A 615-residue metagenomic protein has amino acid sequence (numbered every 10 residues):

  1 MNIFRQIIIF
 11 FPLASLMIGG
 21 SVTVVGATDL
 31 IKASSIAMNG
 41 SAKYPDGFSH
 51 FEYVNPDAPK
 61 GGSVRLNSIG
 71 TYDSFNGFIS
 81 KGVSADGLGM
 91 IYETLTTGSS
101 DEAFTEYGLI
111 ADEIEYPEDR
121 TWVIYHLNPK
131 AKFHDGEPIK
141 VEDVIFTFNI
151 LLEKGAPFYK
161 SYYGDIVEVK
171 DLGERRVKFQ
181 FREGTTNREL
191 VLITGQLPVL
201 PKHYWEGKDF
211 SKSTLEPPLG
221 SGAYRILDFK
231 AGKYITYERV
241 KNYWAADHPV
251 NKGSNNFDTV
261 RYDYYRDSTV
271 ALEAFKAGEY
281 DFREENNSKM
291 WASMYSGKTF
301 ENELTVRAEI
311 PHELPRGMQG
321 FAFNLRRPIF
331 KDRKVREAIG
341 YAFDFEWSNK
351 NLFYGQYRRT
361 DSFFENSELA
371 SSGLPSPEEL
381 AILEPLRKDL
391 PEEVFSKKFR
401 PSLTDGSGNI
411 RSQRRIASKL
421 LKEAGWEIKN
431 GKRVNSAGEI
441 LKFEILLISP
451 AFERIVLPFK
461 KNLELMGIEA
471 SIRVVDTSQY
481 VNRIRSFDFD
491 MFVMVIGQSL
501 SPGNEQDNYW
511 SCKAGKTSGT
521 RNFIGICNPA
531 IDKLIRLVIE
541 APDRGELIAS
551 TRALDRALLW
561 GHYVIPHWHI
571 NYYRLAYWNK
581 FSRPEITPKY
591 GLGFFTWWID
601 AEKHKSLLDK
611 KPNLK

Functional and structural regions predicted by a protein language model:
T28-D119, N149, L219: N-terminal lobe/hinge region of extracytoplasmic solute-binding protein
V54, A58, S80-G87, E113-P157 (+6 more regions): Aromatic- and charge-enriched surface segment that lines or borders ligand/interaction sites
S68-G70, V83-D86, K230-I235, R239 (+5 more regions): Detector for C-terminal structural segments
T71, G89-F104, T194-R261, R266-V270 (+3 more regions): Gly/Pro-rich hinge or "lid" segments in bacterial periplasmic/extracellular proteins
I110-D112, H134, I139, Q180-L200 (+4 more regions): Aromatic-rich, solvent-exposed beta-strand/loop patch
H126, K160-E206, A223-K230, L374-L386: Surface-exposed binding/hinge segments that line and control ligand-binding clefts or catalytic entry sites
N128, K212, Y243-S296, E337 (+4 more regions): Ligand-site clamp/hinge motif
E168-K170, L227-E238, D263-R327, K334-A338 (+2 more regions): Extracellular/periplasmic solute-recognition and catalytic clefts
